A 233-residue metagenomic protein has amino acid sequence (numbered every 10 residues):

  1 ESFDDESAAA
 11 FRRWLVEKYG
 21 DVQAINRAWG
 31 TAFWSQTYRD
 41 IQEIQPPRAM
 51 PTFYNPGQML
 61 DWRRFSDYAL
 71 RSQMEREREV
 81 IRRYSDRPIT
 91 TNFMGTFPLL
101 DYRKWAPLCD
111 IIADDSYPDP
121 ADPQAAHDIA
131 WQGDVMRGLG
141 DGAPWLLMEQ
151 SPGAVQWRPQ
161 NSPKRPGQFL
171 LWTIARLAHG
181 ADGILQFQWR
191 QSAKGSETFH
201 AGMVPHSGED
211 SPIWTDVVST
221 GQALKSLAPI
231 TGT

Functional and structural regions predicted by a protein language model:
E1-I111, D115-W131: Polysaccharide-binding and catalytic clefts of secreted carbohydrate-active enzymes
T37-R48, E75, R83, G95 (+3 more regions): Carbohydrate-binding surfaces of carbohydrate-active enzymes
